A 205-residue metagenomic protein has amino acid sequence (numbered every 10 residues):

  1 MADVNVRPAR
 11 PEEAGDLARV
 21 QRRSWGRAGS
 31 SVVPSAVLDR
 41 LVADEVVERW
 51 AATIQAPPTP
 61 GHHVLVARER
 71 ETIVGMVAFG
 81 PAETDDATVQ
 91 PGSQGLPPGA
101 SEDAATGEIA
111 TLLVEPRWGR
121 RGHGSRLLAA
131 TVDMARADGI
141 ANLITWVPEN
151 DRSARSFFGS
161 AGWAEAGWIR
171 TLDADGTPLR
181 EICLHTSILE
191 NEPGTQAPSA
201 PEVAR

Functional and structural regions predicted by a protein language model:
D3, T106-G107, I144, P148-R152 (+1 more regions): C-terminal "cap" of GNAT-fold acetyltransferases
P8-P11, R22-V33, L38-R117, S125-A130 (+5 more regions): Acetyl-CoA-dependent GNAT
E12, D16, E45, R152-S153: Short alpha-helical
L17, Q21: Hydrophobic pocket/interface hotspot
E115-R121, E149-N150: Active-site acidic-Proline motif in GNAT/NAT acetyltransferases
G122, G139, G162: Short glycine-rich hinge loops at helix-strand junctions in the catalytic core of two-component histidine kinases
L127, D151-A154: Conserved short alpha-helix immediately C-terminal to the canonical SAM/SAH-binding motif I of Rossmann-like
A135-V147: Conserved GNAT acetyl-CoA-binding A-motif
